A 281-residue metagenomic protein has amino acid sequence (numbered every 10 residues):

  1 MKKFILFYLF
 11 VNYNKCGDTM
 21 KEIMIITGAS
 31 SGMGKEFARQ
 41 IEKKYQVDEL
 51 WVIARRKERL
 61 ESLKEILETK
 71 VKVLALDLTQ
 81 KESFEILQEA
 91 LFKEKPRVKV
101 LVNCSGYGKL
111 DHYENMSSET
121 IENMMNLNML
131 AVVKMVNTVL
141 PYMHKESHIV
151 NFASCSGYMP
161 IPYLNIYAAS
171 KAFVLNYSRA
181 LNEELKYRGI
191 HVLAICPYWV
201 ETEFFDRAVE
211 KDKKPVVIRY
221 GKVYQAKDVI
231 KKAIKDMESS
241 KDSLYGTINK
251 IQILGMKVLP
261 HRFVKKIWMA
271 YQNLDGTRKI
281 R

Functional and structural regions predicted by a protein language model:
S30-S31: Conserved glycine-rich cofactor-binding loop
Y45-S62: Conserved glycine-rich Rossmann-like NAD(P)H-binding loop of the short-chain dehydrogenase/reductase
C104-K109: Conserved NAD(P)H cofactor-binding loop of Rossmann-fold oxidoreductase domains
H112-Y113, S117-N123: Substrate-binding pocket helix/loop in short-chain dehydrogenase/reductase
V136, S170: Active-site helix of classical SDR
S154: Residue(s) in the substrate-gating loop at a strand-loop-helix junction that position the organic substrate next
Y187-I248: SDR active-site lid
